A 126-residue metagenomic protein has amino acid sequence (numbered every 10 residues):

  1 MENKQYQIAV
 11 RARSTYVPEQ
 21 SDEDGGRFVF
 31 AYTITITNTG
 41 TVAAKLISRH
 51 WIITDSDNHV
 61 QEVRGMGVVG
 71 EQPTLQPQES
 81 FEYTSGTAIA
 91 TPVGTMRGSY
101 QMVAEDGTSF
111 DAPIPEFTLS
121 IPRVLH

Functional and structural regions predicted by a protein language model:
M1-R27: Low-complexity, acidic Ser/Thr/Pro/Gly-rich terminal tails and inter-domain linkers that flank the onset of structured
N3, A88-H126: Terminal connector regions
Q7, T41, N58, G107-S109: Detector for glycine-centered tight turns/loop "hinges" at secondary-structure junctions
R27-T33: Short, solvent-exposed loop/turn segments enriched in Ser/Thr/Gly
I36-G40: Asparagine-centered strand-capping/turn motif at beta-strand->loop junctions
V42-Q61, M102: Short acidic, flexible loop segments centered on an aromatic residue
D55-N58, G70-S80, L119-H126: Short, surface-exposed linear segments at secondary-structure transitions and domain or protein termini
E62-V93: Intrinsically disordered, low-complexity Pro/Gly/Ser/Thr-rich segments with frequent PxxP/GP/PP motifs and embedded
